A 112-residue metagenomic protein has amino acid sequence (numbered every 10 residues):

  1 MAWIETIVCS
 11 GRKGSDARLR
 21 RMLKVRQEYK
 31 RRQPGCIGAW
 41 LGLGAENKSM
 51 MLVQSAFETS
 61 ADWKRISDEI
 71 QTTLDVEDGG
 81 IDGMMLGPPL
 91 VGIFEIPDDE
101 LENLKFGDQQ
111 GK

Functional and structural regions predicted by a protein language model:
M1, R21, R32, S49 (+2 more regions): Alpha-helical protein-protein interaction elements
A2-S10, W40-I70, G107, G111: Short, well-ordered beta-strand segments in beta-rich or mixed alpha/beta enzyme and ligand-binding folds
S10-M22: Short, surface-exposed ligand-recognition loops at beta-strand->loop->(often short) alpha-helix junctions that present
S15-A17, A61-W63, D99: Residue-level signal for secondary-structure boundary sites
S15-D16, R26-Y29, L41-L43: Intrinsically disordered, low-complexity segments enriched in polar/charged residues with Gly/Pro, especially when
V25-G38, A56-I93: An amphipathic, aromatic/His-enriched active-site/gating alpha helix that lines ligand/cofactor pockets
W40-M50, D75-K112: Glycine-rich beta-strand-turn "strand-cap" elements at beta-sheet edges
